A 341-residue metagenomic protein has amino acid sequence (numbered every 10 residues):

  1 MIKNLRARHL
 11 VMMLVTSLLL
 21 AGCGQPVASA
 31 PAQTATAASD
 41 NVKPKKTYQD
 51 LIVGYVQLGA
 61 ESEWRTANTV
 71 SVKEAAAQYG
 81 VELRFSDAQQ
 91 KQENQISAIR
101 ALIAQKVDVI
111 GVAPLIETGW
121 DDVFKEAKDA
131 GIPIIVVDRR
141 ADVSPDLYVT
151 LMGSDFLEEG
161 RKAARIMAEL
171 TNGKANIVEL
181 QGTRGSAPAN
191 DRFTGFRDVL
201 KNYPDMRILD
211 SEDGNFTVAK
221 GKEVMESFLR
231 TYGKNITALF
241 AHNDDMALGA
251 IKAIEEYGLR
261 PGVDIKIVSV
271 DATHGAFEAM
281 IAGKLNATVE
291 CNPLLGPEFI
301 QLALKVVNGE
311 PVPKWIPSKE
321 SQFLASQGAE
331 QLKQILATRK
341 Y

Functional and structural regions predicted by a protein language model:
L19-G22: C-terminal motif of bacterial Sec signal peptides marking the signal peptidase cleavage site
G24-V27: Bacterial signal peptide processing site
A30-L51, L180, R184-P188, V199-L200 (+1 more regions): Hinge/cleft segment of the Venus flytrap/periplasmic-binding protein
A38-Y79, L83-A101, Q105-V107, A113-E117 (+4 more regions): Extracytoplasmic "Venus flytrap"
T47-Y48, V53, Q95, L151-I177 (+4 more regions): Hydrophobic alpha-helical segments within soluble ligand-binding/sensing domains
F85-D87, V143-I166, E179-T183, S211 (+1 more regions): Short beta-strand elements at the ligand-binding edges of bilobed clamshell
V112-D129, F196, L209-D210, G214-E278: Hydrophobic alpha-helical
T118-E158, E169, N176, T273-I281: Flexible loop/hinge segments that line or gate small-molecule binding clefts
